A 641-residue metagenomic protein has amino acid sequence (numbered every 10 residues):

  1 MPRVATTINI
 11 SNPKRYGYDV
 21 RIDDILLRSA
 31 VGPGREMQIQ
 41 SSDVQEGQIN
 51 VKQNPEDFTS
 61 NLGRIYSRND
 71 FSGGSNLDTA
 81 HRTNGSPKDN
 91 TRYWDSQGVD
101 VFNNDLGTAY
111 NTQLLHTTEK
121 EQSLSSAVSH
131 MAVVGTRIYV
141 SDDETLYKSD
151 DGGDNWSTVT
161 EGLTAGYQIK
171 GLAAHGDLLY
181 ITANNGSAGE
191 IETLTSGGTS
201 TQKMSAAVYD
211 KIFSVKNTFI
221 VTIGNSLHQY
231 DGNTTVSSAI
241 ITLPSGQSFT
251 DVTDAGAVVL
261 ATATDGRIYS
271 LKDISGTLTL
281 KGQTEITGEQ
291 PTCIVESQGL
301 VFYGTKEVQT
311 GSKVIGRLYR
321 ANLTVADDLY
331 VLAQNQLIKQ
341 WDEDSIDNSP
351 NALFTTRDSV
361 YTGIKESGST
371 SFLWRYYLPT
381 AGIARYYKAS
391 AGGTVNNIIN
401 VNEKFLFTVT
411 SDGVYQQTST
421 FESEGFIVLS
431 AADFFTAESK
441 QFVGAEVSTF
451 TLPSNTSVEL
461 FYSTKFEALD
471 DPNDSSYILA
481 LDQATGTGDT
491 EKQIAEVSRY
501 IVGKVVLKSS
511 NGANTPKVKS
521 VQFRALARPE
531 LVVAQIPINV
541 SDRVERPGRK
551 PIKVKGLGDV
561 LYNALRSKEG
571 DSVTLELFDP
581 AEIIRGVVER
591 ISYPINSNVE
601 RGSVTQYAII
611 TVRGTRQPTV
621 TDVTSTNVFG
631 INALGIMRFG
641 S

Functional and structural regions predicted by a protein language model:
P2-G162, G171-S200, N217, T222-S238 (+7 more regions): N-terminal beta-propeller domains
R3-D19, D23, L27-S29, R35 (+15 more regions): Non-cytosolic beta-sandwich-type ligand-binding/adhesion modules
V4-A5, Y66, L77, N104 (+7 more regions): Leucine-centric amphipathic alpha-helical interface motifs
S123-V134, T164-G176, M204-N217, P244-A257 (+3 more regions): Repeated scaffold domains used in trafficking and secretory/extracellular systems, primarily beta-propellers
T160, M204-S205, S238, T284 (+5 more regions): Short Trp-Ser/Thr-centered turn/loop motifs at beta-strand boundaries
L278-Q283, Y330-E343, A381-K388: Blade-edge beta-strand/turn elements of extracellular beta-propeller and related beta-sheet repeat scaffolds
T394-S430: Blade-level signature of beta-propeller repeat domains, shared across WD40, Kelch, NHL, RCC1 and BNR/Asp-box propellers
A527-S641: Extracellular/virion structural assembly segments
